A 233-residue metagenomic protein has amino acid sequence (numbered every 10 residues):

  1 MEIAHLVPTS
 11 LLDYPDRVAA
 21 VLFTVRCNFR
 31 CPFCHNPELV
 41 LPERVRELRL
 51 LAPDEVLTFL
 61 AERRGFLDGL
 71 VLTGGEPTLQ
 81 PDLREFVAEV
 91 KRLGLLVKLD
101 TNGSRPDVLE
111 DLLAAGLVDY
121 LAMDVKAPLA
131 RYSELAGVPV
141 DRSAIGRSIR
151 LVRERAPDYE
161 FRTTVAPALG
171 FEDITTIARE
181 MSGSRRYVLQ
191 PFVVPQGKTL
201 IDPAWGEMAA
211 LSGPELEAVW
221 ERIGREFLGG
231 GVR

Functional and structural regions predicted by a protein language model:
M1-V18: Short, charged low-complexity linear segments at domain edges
L6, Q190-F192, V232-R233: Conserved beta-strand termini and adjacent loop/short-helix elements that scaffold enzyme active sites in alpha/beta
Y14-L51: Canonical Radical SAM [4Fe-4S] cluster-binding loop centered on the CxxxCxxC motif and its immediate flanking residues
F23, T73-G75: A secondary-structure boundary/capping signal
P37-E43, D68-V71, K91: Glycine-/proline-rich flexible loop or hinge segments
R46-R49, G75-E76, K98-L99: Short, flexible loop segments at the rims of nucleotide/cofactor-binding pockets, characterized by
L57-G69, T78-G213: Conserved AdoMet/S-adenosylmethionine-binding subsite of the radical SAM
A210-R233: Charged phosphate-binding loop/patch that engages nucleotide di/tri-phosphates or the phosphate backbone of nucleic
